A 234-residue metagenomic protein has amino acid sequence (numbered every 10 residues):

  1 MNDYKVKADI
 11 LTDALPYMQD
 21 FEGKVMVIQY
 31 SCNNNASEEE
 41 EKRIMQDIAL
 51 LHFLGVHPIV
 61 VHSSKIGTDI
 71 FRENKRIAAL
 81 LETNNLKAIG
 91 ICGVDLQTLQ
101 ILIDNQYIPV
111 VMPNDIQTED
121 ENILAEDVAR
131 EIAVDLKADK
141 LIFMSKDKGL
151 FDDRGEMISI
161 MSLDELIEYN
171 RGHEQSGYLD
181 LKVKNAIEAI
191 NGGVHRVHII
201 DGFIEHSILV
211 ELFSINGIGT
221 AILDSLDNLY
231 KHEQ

Functional and structural regions predicted by a protein language model:
M1-Q234: C-terminal catalytic "cap/lid" subdomain
